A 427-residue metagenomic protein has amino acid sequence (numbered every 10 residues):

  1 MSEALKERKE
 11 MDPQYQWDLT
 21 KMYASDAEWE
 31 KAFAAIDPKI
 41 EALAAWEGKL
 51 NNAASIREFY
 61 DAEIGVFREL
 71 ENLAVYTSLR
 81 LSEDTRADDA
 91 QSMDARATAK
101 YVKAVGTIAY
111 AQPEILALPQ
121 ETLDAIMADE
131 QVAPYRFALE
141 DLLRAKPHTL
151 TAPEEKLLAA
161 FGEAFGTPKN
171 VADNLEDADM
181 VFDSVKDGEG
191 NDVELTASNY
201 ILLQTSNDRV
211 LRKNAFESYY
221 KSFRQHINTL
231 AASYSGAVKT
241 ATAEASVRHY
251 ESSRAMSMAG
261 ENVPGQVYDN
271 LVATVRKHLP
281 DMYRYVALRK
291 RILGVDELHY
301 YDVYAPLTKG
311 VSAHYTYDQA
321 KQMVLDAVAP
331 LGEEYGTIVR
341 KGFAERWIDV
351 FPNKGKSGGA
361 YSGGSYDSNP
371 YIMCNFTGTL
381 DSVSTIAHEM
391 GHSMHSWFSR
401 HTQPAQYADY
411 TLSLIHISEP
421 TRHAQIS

Functional and structural regions predicted by a protein language model:
M1-G310: A well-structured
Y15-W17, S368-I372: Short amphipathic alpha-helical segments
H278, M282-Y285, A327, S393 (+1 more regions): Short alpha-helical functional segments enriched in proximate histidine and acidic residues
G310-P370, T379-L380: Auxiliary, metal-adjacent structural segments of Zn-dependent hydrolase domains
I372-I386: Short pre-active-site segment immediately N-terminal to the catalytic Zn-binding motif
T385, E389, S393: Catalytic glutamate of the conserved HExxH
S396-L414: Post-HEXXH active-site segment of zinc metalloproteases
I415-H416, P420-S427: Single conserved hydrophobic/aromatic residue that forms the stacking wall/gate of nucleotide- or nucleobase-binding
